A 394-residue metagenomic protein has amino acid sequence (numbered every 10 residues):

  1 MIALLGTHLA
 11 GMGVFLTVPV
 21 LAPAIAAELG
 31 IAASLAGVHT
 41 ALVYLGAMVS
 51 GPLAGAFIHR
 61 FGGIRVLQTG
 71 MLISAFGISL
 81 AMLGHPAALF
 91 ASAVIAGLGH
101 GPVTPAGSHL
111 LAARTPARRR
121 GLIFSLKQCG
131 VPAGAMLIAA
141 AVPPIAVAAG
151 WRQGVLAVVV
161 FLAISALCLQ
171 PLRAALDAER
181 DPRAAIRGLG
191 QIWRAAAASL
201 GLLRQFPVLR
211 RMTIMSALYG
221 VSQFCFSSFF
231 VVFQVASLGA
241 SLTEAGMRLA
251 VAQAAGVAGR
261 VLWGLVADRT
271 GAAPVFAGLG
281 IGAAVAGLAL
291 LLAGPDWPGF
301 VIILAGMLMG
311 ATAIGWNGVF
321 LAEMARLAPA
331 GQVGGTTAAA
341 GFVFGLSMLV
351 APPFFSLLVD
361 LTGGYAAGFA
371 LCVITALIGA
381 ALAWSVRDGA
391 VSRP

Functional and structural regions predicted by a protein language model:
L16, Y44-P52, A135-M136, Q253-V257 (+2 more regions): Residue-level signature of mid-helix packing/kink "hotspots" within the transmembrane helices of 12-pass Major
V18-P19, P207-V257: Extracytoplasmic gate region of multi-pass secondary transporters
V49-P86: Conserved MFS/SLC helix-loop-helix module at the cytosolic interface between two early adjacent transmembrane helices
R60-G70, D268-I281: Cytoplasmic membrane-interface "Motif A"-like loop-to-helix N-cap segments of 12-TM Major Facilitator Superfamily
S92-V131: Cytoplasmic helix-loop-helix junction between adjacent transmembrane helices in 12-TM secondary transporters
D177-M212: Juxtamembrane intracellular "pre-TM" segments in multi-pass secondary transporters
A273-F320: C-terminal transmembrane helical hairpin of 12-TM major facilitator-type secondary transporters
L327-T362: A late C-terminal transmembrane helix in Major Facilitator Superfamily
